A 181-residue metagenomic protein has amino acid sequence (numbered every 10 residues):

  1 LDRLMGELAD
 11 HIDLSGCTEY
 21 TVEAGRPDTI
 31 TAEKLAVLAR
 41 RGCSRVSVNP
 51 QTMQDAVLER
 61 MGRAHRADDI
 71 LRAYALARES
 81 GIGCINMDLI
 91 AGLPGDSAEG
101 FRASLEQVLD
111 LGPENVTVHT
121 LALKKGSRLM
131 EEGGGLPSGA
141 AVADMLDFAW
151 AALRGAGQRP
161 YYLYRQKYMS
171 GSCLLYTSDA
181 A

Functional and structural regions predicted by a protein language model:
L1-F148: Conserved non-cysteine loop/helix-boundary elements of the Radical SAM core domain that shape
K125, A140-S170: C-terminal accessory region of radical SAM enzymes
G171-L175: Histidine/acidic-rich helix-loop-helix segments that form or flank divalent-metal centers in metalloenzyme catalytic
Y176-A181: Conserved small/polar residues in nucleotide/adenosyl-binding loops
